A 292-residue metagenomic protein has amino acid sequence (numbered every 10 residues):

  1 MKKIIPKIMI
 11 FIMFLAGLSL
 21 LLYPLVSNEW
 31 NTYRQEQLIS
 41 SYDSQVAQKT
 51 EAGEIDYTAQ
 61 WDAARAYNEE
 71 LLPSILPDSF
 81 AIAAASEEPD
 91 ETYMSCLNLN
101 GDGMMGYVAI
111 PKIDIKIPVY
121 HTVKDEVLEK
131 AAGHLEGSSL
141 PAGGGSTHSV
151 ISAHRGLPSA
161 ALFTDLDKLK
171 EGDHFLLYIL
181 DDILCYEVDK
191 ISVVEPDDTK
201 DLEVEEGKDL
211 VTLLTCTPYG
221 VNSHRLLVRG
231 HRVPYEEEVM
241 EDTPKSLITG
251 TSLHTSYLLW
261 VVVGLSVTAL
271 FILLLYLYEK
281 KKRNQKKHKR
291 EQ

Functional and structural regions predicted by a protein language model:
M1, I5, Q285-K287: Generic N-terminal leader/processing signal
K3-L253: Solvent-exposed, non-transmembrane regions of membrane-associated and secreted proteins
K245-Q292: C-terminal single-pass membrane-anchor helix
